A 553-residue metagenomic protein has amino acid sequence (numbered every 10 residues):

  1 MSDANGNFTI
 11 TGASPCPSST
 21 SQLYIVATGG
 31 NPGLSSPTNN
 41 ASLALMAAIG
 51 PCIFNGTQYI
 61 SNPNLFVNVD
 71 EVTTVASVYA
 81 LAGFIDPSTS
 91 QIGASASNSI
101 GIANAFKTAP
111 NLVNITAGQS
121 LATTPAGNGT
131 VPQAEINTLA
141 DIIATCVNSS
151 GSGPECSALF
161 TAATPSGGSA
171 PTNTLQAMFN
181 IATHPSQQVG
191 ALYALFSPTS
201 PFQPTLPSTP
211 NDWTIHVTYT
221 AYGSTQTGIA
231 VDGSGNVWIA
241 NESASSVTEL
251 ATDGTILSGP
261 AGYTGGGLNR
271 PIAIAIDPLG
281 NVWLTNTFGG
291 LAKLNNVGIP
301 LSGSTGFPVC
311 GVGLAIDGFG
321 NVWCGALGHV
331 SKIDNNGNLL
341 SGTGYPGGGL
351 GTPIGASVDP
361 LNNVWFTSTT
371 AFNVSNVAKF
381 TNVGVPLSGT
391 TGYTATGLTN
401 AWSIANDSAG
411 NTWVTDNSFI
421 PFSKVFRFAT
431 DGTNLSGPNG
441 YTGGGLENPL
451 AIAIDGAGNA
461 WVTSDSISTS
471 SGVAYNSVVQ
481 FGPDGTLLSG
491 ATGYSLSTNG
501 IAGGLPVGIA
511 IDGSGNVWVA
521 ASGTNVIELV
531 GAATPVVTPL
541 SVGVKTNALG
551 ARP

Functional and structural regions predicted by a protein language model:
M1-T218, G223, T227: Feature for extracytoplasmic/surface-facing segments of secreted or surface-associated proteins, emphasizing
A194-P553: Flexible "stalk/tail and boundary" regions
